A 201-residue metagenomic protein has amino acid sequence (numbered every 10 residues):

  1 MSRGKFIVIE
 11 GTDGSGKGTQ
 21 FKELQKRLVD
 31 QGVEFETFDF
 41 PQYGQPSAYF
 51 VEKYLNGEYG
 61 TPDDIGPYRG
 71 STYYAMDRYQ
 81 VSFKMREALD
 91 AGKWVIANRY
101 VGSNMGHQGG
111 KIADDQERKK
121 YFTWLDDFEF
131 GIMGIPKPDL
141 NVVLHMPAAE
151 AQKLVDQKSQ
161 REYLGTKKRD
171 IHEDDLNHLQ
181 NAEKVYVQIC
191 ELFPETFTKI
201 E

Functional and structural regions predicted by a protein language model:
M1-R3: Phosphate-binding P-loop
F6: Walker A (P-loop) ATP-phosphate-binding motif of ABC ATPase nucleotide-binding domains
I9: Hydrophobic anchor at the beta1->P-loop junction of P-loop NTPases
G14-S15: ATP-binding Walker
G18: Walker A/P-loop
Q31-M133: ATP-dependent small-molecule kinase phosphotransfer cores that center on conserved nucleotide phosphate-binding segments
S103-K184: A glycine- and Lys/Arg-enriched "phosphate-lid" helix/loop adjacent to the NTP-binding pocket of small-molecule kinases
